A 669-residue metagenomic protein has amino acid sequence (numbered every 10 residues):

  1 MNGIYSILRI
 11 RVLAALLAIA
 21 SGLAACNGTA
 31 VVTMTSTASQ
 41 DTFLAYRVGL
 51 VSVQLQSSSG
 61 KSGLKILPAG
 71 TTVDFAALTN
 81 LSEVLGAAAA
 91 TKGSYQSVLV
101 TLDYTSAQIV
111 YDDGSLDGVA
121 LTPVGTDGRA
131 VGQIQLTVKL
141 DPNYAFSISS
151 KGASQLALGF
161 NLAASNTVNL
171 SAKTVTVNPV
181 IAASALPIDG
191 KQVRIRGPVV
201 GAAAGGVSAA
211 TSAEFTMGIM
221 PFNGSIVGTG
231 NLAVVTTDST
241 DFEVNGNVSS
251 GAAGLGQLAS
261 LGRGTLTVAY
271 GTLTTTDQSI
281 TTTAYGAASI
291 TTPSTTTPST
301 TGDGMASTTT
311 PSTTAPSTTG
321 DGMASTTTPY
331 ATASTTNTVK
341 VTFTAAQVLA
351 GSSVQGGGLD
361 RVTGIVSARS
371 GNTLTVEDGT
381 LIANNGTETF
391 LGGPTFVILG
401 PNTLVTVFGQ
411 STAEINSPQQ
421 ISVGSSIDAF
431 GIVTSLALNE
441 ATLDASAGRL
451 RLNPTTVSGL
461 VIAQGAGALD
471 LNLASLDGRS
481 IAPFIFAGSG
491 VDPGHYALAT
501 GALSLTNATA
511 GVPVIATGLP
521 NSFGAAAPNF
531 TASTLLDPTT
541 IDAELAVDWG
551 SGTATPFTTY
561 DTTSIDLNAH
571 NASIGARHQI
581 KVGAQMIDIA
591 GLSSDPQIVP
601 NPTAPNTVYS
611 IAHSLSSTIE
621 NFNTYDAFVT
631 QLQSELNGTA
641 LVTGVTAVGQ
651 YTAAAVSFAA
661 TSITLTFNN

Functional and structural regions predicted by a protein language model:
N2-L13: Bacterial N-terminal signal peptides that target proteins for export
A14-G22: Bacterial N-terminal signal peptides
C26-A287, T291-T296, T301-D303, T319-D321 (+8 more regions): A short, solvent-exposed, low-complexity linear motif enriched for acidic/polar residues with Pro/Gly/Ser/Thr
F484-S489: Strongly charged, low-complexity linkers/loops
